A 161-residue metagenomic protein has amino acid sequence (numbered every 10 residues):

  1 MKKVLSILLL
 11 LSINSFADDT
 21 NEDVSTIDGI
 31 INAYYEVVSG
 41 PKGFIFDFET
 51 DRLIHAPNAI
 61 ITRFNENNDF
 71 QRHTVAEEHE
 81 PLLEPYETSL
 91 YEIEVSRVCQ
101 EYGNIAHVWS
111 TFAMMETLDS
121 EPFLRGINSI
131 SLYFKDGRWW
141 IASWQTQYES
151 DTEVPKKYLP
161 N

Functional and structural regions predicted by a protein language model:
K3-I13: Sec-dependent N-terminal signal peptides
F16-E49, L53, P160-N161: Short, low-complexity N-terminal intrinsically disordered segments enriched in polar/charged residues
D23, I60-I61, D69-D119: Surface-exposed, charged secondary-structure patches
K42-F70: N-terminal, post-signal-peptide region of Sec/Tat-exported proteins
H55-P57, V95, G126-N128: Residues that flank catalytic or metal-binding motifs in active/ligand-binding sites
N65, S110-M114, N128, Q145: A mature extracytoplasmic/lumenal domain signature
R72-T74, L118-P122, D151-Y158: A short, polar/proline- and glycine-enriched secondary-structure boundary/capping micro-motif
R125-P155: Short beta-strand edge/turn micro-motifs at domain boundaries
